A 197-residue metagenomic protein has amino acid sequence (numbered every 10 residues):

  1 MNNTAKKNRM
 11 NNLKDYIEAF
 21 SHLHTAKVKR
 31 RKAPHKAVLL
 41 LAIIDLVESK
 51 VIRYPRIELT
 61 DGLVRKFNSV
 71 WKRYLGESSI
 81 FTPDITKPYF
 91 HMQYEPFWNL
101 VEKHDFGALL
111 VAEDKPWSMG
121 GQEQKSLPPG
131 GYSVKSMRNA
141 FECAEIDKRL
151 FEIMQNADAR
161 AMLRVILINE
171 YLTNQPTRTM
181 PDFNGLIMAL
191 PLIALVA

Functional and structural regions predicted by a protein language model:
M1-A197: Intrinsically disordered, charged low-complexity linkers and terminal tails that flank or connect structured domains
